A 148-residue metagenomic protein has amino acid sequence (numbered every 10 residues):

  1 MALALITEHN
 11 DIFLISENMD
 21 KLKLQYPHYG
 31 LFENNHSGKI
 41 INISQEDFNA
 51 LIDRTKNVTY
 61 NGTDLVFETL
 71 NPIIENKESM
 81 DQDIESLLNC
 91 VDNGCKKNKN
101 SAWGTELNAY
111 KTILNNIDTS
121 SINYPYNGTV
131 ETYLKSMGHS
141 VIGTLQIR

Functional and structural regions predicted by a protein language model:
A2-L22, Y26-H28, F32-R148: A preference for well-ordered globular domain cores that mediate specific macromolecular interactions or catalysis
